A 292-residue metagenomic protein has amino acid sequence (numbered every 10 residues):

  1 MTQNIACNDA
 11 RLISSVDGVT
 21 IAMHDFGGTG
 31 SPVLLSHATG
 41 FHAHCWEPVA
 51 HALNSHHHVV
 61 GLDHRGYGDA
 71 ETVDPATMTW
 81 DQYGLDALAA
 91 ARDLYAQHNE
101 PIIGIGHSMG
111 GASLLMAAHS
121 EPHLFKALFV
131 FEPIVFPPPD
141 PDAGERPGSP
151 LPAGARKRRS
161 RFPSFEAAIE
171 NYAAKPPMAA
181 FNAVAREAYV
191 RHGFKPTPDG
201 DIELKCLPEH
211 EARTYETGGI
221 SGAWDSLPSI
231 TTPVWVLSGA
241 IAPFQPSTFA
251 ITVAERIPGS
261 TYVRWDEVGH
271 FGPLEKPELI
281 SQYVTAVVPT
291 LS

Functional and structural regions predicted by a protein language model:
M1-L35, N54-H58, Y95-E100, T285-S292: Alpha/beta-hydrolase fold catalytic core
V16, H64-I105, Q282: Active-site loop/oxyanion-hole signature of alpha/beta-hydrolase fold enzymes
A22-T72: Conserved HGGG/HGGXW glycine-rich cap/lid loop of the alpha/beta-hydrolase fold
N99-A143: Conserved hydrolase catalytic core segment
R159-T217: Conserved alpha/beta-hydrolase catalytic His-Asp/Glu region
K195-E255, R264: Conserved serine/cysteine hydrolase catalytic core
W265-P277: Catalytic histidine-centered segment of alpha/beta-hydrolase-like enzymes
L274-A286: Post-His helix in hydrolase/transferase enzymes
